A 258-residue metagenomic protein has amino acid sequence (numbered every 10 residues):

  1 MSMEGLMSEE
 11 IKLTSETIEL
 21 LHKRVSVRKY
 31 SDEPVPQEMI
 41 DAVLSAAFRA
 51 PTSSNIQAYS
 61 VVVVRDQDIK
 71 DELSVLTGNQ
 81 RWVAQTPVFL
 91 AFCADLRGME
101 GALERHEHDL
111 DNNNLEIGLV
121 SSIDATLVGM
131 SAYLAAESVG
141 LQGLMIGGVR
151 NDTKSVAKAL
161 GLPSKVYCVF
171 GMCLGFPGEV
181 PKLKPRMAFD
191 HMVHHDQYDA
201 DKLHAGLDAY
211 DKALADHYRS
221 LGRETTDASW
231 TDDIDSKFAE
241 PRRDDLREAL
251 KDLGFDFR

Functional and structural regions predicted by a protein language model:
M1-R258: Acidic, surface-exposed loops and disordered segments
